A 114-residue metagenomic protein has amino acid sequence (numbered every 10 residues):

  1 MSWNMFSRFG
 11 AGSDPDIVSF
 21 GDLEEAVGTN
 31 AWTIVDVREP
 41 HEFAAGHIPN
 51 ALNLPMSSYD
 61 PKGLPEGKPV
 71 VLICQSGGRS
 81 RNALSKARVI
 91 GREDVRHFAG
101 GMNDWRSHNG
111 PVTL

Functional and structural regions predicted by a protein language model:
M1-T33, P40-P69, G78-L114: Rhodanese-like catalytic fold shared by cysteine-dependent sulfurtransferases and DSP/PTP-type phosphatases
C74: Short cysteine clusters
